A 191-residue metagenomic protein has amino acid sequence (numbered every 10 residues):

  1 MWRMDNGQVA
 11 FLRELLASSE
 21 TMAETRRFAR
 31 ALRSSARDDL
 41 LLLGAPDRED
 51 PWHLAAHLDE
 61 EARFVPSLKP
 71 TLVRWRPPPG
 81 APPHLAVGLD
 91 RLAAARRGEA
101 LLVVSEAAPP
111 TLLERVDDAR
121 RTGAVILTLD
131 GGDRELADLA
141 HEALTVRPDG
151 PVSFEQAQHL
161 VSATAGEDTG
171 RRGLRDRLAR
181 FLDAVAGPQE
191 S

Functional and structural regions predicted by a protein language model:
M1-K69: Extended, compositionally biased accessory segments flanking or bridging domains
Q8-L12, T25-F28, L32, L85-G88 (+2 more regions): Generic structural signal of hydrophobic/aromatic residues within well-ordered alpha-helices of folded domains
S18, D59, V161, V185-P188: Residue-level detector of solvent-exposed, low-hydrophobicity positions
E24-R30, T164-S191: Active-site phosphate/pyrophosphate-binding segments
W52-G170: Glycine-rich phosphate-binding loops that contact phosphosugars or nucleotide phosphates
